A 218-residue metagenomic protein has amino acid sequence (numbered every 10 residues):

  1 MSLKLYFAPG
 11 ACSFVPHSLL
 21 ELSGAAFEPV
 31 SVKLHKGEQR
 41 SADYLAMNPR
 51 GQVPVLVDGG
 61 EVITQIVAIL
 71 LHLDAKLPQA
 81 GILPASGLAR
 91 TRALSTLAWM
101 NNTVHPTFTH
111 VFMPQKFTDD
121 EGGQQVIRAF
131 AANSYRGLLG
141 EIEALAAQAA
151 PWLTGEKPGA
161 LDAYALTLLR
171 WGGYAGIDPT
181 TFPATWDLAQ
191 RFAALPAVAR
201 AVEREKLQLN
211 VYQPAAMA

Functional and structural regions predicted by a protein language model:
M1-V126: GST-like domain detector, emphasizing the conserved glutathione-binding G-site in the N-terminal thioredoxin-like
L34-H35, W186, K206: Conserved beta-strand edge residues that scaffold enzyme active sites
G37, A189, L209-N210: Generic structural signal for helix capping and beta-alpha/helix-loop junctions
A46, A194, E203: Phosphate-coordinating loops and pocket residues in cytosolic domains that bind phosphorylated ligands
D74, L168-L169, V202: Active-site-flanking alpha-helical
A85, R200-Q208: Short, flexible loop/turn segments with low-complexity composition
M100-A194: GST-like fold's C-terminal all-alpha helical module
E205-A218: Acidic/histidine-enriched, glycine/proline-rich intrinsically disordered or flexible terminal extensions
